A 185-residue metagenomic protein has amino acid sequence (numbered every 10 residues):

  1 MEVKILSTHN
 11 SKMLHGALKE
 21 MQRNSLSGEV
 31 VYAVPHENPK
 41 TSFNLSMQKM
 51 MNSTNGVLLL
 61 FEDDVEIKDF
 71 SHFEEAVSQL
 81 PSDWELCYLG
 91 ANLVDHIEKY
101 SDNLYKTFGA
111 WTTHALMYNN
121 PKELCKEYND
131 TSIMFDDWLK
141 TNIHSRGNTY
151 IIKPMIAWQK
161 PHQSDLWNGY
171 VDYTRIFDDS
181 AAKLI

Functional and structural regions predicted by a protein language model:
M1-F61, V65-I185: An acidic/histidine-cluster motif and surrounding catalytic segment that typifies divalent-metal-assisted enzyme active
